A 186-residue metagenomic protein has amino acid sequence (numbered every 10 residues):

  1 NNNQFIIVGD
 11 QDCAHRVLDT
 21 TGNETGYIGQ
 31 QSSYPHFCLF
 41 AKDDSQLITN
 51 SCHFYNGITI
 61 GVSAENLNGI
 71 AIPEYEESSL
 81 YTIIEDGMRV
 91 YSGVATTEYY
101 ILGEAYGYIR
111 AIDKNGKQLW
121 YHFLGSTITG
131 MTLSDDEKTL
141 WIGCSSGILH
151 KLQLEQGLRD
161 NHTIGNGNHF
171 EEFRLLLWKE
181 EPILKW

Functional and structural regions predicted by a protein language model:
N1, S32-F40, S79-S92, S126-D136 (+1 more regions): Repeated scaffold domains used in trafficking and secretory/extracellular systems, primarily beta-propellers
N3-Q4, D43-S45, T97-E98, D136-K138: Short coil/turn segments that connect the beta-strands within blades of beta-propeller domains
I6-G9, I48-N50, I101-G103, W141-G143: Conserved beta-strand element within WD40/beta-propeller blades
C13-V17, Y55-A64, G107-R110, I148-Q153: Structural motif
D19-N23, N66, D113-G116, E155: Short loop/turn segments that connect beta-strands within beta-propeller blades
N23-G29, A71-I84, K117-H122: A short beta-strand motif characteristic of beta-propeller blades
G61-I72, Q153-H162: Short loop/turn segments immediately following beta-strands, especially the blade-tip and inter-blade linker loops
T127, S145-W186: Terminal intrinsically disordered, low-complexity extensions flanking WD-repeat/beta-propeller proteins
